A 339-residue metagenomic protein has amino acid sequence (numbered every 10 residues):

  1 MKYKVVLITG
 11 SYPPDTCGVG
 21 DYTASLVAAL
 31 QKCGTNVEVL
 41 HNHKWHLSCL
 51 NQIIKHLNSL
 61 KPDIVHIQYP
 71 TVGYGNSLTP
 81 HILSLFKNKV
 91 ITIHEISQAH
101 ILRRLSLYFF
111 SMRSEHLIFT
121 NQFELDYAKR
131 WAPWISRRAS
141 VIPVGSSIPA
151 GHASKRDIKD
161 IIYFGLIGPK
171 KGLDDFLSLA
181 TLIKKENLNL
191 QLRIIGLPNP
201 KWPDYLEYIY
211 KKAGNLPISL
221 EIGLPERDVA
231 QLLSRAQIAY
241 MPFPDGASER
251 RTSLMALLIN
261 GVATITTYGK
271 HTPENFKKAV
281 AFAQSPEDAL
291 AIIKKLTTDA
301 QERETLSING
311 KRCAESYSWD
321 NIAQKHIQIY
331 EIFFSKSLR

Functional and structural regions predicted by a protein language model:
M112-G151: Donor nucleotide-sugar binding/catalytic pocket of nucleotide-sugar-dependent glycosyltransferases
S154-K171, L177-A180, R193, S307: Conserved donor-binding/catalytic core segment of Leloir-type glycosyltransferases
Q191-E207: Glycosyltransferase donor-sugar binding loop
L206-A230: Nucleotide-activated donor-binding/catalytic signature segment of Leloir-type glycosyltransferases, i.e., the conserved
L233-S248, V262: Acidic donor-binding loop of glycosyltransferase active sites
T272-K294, Q301: Change "using UDP/GDP/dTDP sugars" to "using nucleotide sugars
E302-S316, I327-Q328: A short, well-ordered alpha-helix in the C-terminal region of glycosyltransferases
W319-R339: C-terminal alpha-helical cap of glycosyltransferases
